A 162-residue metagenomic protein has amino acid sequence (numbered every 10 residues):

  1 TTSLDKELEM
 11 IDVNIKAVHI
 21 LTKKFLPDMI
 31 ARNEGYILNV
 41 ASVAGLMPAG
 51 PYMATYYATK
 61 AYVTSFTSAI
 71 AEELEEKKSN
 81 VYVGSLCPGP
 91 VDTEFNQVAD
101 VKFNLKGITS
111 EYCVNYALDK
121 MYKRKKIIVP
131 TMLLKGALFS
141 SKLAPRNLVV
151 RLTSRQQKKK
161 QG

Functional and structural regions predicted by a protein language model:
T1-I11: Substrate-binding pocket helix/loop in short-chain dehydrogenase/reductase
T22, T59: Active-site helix of classical SDR
S42: Residue(s) in the substrate-gating loop at a strand-loop-helix junction that position the organic substrate next
M47, A69-V81: Active-site-adjacent segment of SDR/Rossmann-fold oxidoreductases
A49-T55: Active-site loop-to-helix junction immediately N-terminal to the catalytic Tyr of the SDR YXXXK motif in Rossmann-fold
S85, K102-L138: C-terminal helical subdomain
P88-V98, K102-F103: Short, flexible catalytic-loop segment of classical short-chain dehydrogenase/reductase
